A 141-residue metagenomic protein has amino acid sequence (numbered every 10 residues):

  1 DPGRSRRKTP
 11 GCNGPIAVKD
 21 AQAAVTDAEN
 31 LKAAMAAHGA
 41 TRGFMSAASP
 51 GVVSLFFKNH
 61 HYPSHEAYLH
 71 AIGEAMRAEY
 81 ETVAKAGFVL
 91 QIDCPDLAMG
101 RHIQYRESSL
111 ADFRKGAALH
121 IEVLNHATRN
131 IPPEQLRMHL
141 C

Functional and structural regions predicted by a protein language model:
D1-C141: Domain-level signal for soluble alpha/beta catalytic cores
